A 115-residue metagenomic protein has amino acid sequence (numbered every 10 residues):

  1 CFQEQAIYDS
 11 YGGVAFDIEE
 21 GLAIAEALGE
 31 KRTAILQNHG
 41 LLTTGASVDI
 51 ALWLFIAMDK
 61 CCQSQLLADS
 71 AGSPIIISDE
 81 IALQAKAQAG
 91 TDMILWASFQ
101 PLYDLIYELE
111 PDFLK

Functional and structural regions predicted by a protein language model:
C1-K115: Glycine-rich flexible loops
